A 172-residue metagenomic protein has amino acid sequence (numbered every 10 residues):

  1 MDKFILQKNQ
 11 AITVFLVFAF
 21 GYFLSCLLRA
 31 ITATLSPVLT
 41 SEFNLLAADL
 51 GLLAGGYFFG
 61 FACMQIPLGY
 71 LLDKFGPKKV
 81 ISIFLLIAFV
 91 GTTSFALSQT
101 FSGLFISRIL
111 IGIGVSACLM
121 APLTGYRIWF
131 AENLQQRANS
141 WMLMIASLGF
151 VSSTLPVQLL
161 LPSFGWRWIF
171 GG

Functional and structural regions predicted by a protein language model:
T13-L45: Extracytoplasmic
A30, F58-I66, F150-V151: Residue-level signature of mid-helix packing/kink "hotspots" within the transmembrane helices of 12-pass Major
L35-A62: Extracellular/periplasmic helix-loop-helix junction of adjacent transmembrane segments in MFS-like secondary
C63-Q99: Conserved MFS/SLC helix-loop-helix module at the cytosolic interface between two early adjacent transmembrane helices
G91, S102-L110: Paired small-residue
S107-I145: Cytoplasmic helix-loop-helix junction between adjacent transmembrane helices in 12-TM secondary transporters
W141-G172: Helix-loop-helix hairpin linking two adjacent transmembrane segments in secondary transporters
